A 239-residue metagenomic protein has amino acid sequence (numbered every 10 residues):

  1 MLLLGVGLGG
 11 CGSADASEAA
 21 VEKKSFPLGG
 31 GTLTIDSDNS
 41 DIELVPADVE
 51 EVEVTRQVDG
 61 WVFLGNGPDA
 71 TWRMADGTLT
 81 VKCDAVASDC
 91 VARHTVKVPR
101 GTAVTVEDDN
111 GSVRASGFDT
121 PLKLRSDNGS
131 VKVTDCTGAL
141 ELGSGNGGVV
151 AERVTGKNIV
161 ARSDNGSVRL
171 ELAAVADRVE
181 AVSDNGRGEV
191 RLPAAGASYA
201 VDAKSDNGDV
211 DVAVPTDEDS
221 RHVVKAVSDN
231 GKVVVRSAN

Functional and structural regions predicted by a protein language model:
M1-L64, V86-V91, T95, V210-S220: Short acidic/polar N-terminal linker immediately downstream of export determinants
K23-P27, N66-A139, V149-A151, A213-N239: Right-handed parallel beta-helix
T34, E43, E53, T78-T80 (+6 more regions): General beta-strand recognition
S37, V106-D108, A115, S126 (+5 more regions): Extended beta-sheet lipid-handling architectures
A47, G101, F118-P121, C136-A139 (+4 more regions): Beta-strand repeat scaffolds of extracellular/surface proteins
V58-G60, A85, R100, A194 (+1 more regions): Non-catalytic surface loops within mature trypsin-like serine protease
E152-N239: Short, surface-exposed interaction patches in beta-rich subdomains that mediate adhesion/assembly near membranes
